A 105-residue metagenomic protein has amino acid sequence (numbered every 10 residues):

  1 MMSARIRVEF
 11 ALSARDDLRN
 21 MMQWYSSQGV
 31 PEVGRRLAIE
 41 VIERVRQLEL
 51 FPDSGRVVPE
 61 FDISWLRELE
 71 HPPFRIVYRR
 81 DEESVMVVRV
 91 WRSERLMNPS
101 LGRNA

Functional and structural regions predicted by a protein language model:
M1, H71-A105: Enriched for short, Lys/Arg-rich terminal
M1-A38: Arg/Lys-rich, positively charged N-terminal/basic patches that mediate binding to nucleic acids
D17, M21, R44-Q47, V57 (+2 more regions): Residue-level recognition of specific faces of alpha-helices
V30, R46, L50-D53, F74 (+1 more regions): Generic structural signal for secondary-structure transition and capping sites
G34, R56-E60, P99: Short, hydrophobic secondary-structure boundary micro-motifs
I42, D53-S84: Basic/aromatic recognition patch in beta-strand/loop cores that engages polyanionic ligands
